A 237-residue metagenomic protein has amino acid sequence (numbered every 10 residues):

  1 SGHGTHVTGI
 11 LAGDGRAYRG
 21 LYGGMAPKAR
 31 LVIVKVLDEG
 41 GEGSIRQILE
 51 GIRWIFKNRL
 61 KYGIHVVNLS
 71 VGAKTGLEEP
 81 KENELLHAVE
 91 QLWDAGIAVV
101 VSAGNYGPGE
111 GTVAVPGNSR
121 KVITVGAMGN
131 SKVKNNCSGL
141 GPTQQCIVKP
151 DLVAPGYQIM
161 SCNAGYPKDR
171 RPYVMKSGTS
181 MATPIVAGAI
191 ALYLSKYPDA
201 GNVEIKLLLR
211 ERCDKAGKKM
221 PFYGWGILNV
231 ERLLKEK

Functional and structural regions predicted by a protein language model:
S1-R46, Y62-H65, N118-K121, P142-K149 (+1 more regions): Subtilisin-like serine protease catalytic core
T5-G9, E50-R53, H87-Q91, G117 (+5 more regions): Solvent-exposed, polar/charged alpha-helical surfaces in well-ordered, non-transmembrane soluble domains, broadly
T8-L11, V32-D38, T112, G156-Y223: Hydrolase catalytic cores
G9, G24, R30-K35, G63-S70 (+8 more regions): Structural recognition of the beta-strand scaffold that forms the well-ordered cores of secreted hydrolase catalytic
A12-R16, R53-L60, E90, D94 (+4 more regions): Sec-exported extracytoplasmic/periplasmic mature domains
D14, V36-K121, Q144-I147, P167-S177 (+2 more regions): Substrate-binding/access-modulating region of protease and related hydrolase catalytic domains
G104, R232-K237: Secreted peptidase-domain scaffold signal
S138-Q158: Internal glycine-rich alpha/beta core junctions
